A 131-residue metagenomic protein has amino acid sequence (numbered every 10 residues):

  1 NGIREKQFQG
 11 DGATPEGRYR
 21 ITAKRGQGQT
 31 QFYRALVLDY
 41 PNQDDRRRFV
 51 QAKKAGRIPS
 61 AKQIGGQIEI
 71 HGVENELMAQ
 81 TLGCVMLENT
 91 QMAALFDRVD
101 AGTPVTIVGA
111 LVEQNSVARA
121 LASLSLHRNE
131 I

Functional and structural regions predicted by a protein language model:
F8-E16, A23-L126: Exported/periplasmic cell-wall-interacting domains
E130-I131: Conserved small-residue-rich
